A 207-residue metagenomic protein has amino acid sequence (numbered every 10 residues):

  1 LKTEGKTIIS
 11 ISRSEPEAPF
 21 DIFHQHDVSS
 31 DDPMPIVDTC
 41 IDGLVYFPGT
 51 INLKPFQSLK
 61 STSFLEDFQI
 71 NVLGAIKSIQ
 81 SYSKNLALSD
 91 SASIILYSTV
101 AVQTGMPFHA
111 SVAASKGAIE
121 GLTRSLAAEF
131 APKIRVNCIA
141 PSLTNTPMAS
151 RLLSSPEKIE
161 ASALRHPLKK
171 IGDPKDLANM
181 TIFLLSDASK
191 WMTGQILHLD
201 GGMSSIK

Functional and structural regions predicted by a protein language model:
P55-F56, S63-F68, K158, S162: Substrate-binding pocket helix/loop in short-chain dehydrogenase/reductase
I79, S115, T123: Active-site helix of classical SDR
K84, A127-P132, K190: Alpha-helical segment proximal to the catalytic Tyr-Lys
T99: Residue(s) in the substrate-gating loop at a strand-loop-helix junction that position the organic substrate next
G105-A113, S125: Active-site loop-to-helix junction immediately N-terminal to the catalytic Tyr of the SDR YXXXK motif in Rossmann-fold
H166-L177: A conserved structural motif in NAD(P)-dependent oxidoreductases
I182, T193-K207: Short C-terminal tail/terminal secondary-structure segment of NAD(P)H-dependent dehydrogenase/reductase domains
